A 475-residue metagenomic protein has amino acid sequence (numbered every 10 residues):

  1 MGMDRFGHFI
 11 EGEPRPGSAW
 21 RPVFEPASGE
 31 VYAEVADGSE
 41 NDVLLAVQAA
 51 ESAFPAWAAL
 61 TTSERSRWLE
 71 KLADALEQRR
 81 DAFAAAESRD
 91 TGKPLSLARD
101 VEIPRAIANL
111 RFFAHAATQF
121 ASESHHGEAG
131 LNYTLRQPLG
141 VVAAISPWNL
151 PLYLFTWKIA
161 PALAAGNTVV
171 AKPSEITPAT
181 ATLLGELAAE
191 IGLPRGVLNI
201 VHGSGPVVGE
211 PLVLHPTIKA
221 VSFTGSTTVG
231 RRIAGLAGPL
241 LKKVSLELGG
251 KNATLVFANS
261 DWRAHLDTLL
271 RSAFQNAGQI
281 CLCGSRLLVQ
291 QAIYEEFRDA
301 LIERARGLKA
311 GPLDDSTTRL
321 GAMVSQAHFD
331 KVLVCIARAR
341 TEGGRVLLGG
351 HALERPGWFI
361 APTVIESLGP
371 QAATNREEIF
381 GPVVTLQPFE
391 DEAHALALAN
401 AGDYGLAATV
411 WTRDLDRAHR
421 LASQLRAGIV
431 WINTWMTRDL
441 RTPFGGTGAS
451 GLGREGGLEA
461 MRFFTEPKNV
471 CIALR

Functional and structural regions predicted by a protein language model:
M1-S28, E123: Hydrophobic face of amphipathic alpha-helices that form TPR/SEL1-like repeat modules and related alpha-solenoid
S28-E34, I218, L255, K309 (+4 more regions): Conserved C-terminal structural/oligomerization subdomain of aldehyde/semialdehyde dehydrogenase
G29, R65, E87, L110 (+9 more regions): Residue-level signal for inorganic ion chemistry
E30-F120: Glycine-rich loop-to-alpha-helix module at the N-terminal edge of alpha/beta enzyme cores
V31-G38, A53-A59, A144, T254-F257 (+5 more regions): Short, well-ordered beta-strand elements within core beta-sheets of diverse protein domains
F54, A58, A73-R80, A84 (+18 more regions): Structural signal for hydrophobic packing residues in well-ordered secondary-structure cores of soluble enzyme domains
E77, S122-A264, F389: Rossmann-like NAD(P) dinucleotide-binding subdomain of oxidoreductase/dehydrogenase enzymes
A220, T228-G369, I432: ALDH superfamily catalytic-core signature
